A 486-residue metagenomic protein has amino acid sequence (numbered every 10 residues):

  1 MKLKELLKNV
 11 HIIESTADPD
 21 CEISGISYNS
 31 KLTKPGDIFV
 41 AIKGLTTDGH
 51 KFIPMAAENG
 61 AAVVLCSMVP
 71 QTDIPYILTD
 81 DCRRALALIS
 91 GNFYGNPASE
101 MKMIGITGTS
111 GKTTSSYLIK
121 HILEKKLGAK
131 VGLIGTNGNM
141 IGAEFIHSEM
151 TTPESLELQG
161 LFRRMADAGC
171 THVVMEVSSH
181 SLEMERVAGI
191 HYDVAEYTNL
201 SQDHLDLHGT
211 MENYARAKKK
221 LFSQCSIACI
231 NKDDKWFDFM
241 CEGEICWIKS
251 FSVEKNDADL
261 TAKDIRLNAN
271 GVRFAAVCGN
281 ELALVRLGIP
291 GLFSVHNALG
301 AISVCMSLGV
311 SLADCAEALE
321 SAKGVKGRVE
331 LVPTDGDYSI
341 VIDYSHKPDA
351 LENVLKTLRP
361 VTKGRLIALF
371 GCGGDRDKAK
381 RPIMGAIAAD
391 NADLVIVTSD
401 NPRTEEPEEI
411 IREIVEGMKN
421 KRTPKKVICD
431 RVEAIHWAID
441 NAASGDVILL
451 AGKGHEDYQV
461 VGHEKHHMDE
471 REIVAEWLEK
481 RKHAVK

Functional and structural regions predicted by a protein language model:
M1-I12, P35-I38, E124, G300-A313 (+2 more regions): ATP-dependent carboxylate-amine ligase
M1-L88, N92, S223, I227 (+6 more regions): N-terminal leader/targeting and accessory segments in enzymes
L3-E5, N9, C66, P70-D73 (+4 more regions): Acidic, Mg2+-coordinating active-site environments of NTP-dependent enzymes
L7, L86-K232, W236-W247, C278 (+3 more regions): Phosphate-binding loop of NTP-binding sites
I13, D73-C82, I146-E149, G243-S250: Active-site regions of enzymes building and remodeling cell-envelope glycoconjugates
A17-I26, L86-I89, P153-L156, M175-S181 (+5 more regions): Short gly/ser/thr-rich secondary-structure transition/capping motifs
A62-M68, A228-K232, L369-F370, D393-N401: Short internal beta-strands
T72-I74, M140-F145, Q202-L207, R376 (+2 more regions): A short acidic, helix-capping loop that chelates divalent metal ions and anchors anionic groups
